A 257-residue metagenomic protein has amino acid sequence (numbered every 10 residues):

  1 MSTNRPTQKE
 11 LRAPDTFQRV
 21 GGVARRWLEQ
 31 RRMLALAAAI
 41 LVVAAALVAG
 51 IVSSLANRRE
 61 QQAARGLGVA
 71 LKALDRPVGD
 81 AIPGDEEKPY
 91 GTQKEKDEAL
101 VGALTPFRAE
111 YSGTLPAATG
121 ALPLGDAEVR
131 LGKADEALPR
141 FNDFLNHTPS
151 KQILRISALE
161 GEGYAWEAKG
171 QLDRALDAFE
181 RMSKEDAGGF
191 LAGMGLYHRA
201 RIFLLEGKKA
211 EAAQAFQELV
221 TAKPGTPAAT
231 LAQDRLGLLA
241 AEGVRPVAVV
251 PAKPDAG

Functional and structural regions predicted by a protein language model:
S2-A38: N-terminal positive-inside, membrane-proximal cytosolic segments immediately preceding the first
F107-A117, L145-I156, S183-A192, V220-A232: Short solvent-exposed coil/turn linkers within tandem alpha-helical repeat scaffolds
